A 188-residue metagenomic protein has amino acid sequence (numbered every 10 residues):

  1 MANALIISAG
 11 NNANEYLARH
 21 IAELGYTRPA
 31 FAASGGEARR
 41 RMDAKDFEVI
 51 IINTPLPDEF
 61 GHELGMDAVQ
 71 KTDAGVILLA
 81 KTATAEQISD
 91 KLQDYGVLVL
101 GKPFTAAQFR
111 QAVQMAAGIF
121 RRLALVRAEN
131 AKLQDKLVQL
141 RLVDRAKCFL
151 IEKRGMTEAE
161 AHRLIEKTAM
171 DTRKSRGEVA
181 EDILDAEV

Functional and structural regions predicted by a protein language model:
M1-N12, L17-I21, I50: Conserved acidic segment of CheY-like receiver
N14, G35-R39, E48-T72, A83: Conserved phosphotransfer microenvironments
Y26-S34: Short hydrophobic/Thr-rich beta-strand motif most characteristic of the beta2 strand and flanking loop of CheY-like
E63, T82-L98: Alpha4 helix (beta4-alpha4-beta5 surface) of REC/receiver domains from two-component response regulators
F104-V113: C-terminal output helix
M115-A128: The C-terminal output helix
A131-V188: C-terminal output/effector regions of signal-responsive regulators
